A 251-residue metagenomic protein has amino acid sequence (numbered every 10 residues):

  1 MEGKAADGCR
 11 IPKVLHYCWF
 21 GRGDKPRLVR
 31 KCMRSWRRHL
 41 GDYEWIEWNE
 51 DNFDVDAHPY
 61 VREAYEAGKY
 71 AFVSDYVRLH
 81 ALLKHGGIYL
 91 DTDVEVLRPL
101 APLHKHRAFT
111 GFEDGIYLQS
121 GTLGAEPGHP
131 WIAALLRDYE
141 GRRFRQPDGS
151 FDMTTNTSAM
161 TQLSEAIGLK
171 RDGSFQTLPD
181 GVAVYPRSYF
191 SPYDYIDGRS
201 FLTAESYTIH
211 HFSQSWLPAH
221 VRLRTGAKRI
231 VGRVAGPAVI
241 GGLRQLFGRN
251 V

Functional and structural regions predicted by a protein language model:
M1-S74, L90-V251: Glycosyltransferase-associated regions of secretory-pathway enzymes, highlighting luminal stem/catalytic domains
Y76-G87: Small-residue hinge/turn detector
